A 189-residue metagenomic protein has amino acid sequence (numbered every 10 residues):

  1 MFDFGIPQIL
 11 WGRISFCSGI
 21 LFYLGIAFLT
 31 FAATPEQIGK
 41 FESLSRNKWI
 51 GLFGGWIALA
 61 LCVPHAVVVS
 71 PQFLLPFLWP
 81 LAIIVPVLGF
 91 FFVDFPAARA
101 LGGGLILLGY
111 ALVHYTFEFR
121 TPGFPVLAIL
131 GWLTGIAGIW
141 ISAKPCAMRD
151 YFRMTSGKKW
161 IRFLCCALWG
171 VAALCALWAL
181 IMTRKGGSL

Functional and structural regions predicted by a protein language model:
M1-A58: N-terminal topogenic module of multi-pass integral membrane proteins
F16-A27, F53-A60, L81-L88, L133-W140 (+1 more regions): Hydrophobic cores of alpha-helical transmembrane segments in multi-pass inner/ER membrane proteins, independent
T34-R46, V68-Q72, F91-A98, Y151-G157: Membrane-interface helix-boundary motifs at transmembrane edges
S45-F91: A glycine-rich, hydrophobic loop/mini-helix early in the fold
P71-A137: Membrane-proximal helix-loop-helix units in multi-pass membrane proteins
A137-F152: Transmembrane alpha-helical segments of integral membrane proteins
R149-A167: Interfacial loop-to-transmembrane junctions
L174-L189: Juxtamembrane boundary at the C-terminal end of a transmembrane helix
